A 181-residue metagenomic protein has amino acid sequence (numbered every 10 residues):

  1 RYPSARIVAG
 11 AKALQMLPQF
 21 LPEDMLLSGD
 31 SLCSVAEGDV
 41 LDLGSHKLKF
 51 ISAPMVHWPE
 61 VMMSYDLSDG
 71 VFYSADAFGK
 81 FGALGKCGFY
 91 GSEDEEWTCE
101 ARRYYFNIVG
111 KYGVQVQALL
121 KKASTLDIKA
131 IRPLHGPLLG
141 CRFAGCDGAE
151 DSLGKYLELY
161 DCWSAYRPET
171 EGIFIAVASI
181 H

Functional and structural regions predicted by a protein language model:
R1-L41: Active-site HxH/HxHxD metal-binding segment of metal-dependent hydrolases
I7-A9, F50, F72-Y73, I175: Structural beta-sheet core signal
E37, D42-G44, L67-D69: Short strand-coil-strand connectors
D42, Y65, R167-E169: Short, flexible hinge/linker loops that cap or flank conserved catalytic cores
K47-C141: Metallo-beta-lactamase
A130-P168: Terminal amphipathic helices with adjacent charged low-complexity linkers/tails
V177-H181: Redox- and metal-dependent alpha/beta enzyme cores, enriched for Fe-S-associated oxidoreductases and cofactor-handling
